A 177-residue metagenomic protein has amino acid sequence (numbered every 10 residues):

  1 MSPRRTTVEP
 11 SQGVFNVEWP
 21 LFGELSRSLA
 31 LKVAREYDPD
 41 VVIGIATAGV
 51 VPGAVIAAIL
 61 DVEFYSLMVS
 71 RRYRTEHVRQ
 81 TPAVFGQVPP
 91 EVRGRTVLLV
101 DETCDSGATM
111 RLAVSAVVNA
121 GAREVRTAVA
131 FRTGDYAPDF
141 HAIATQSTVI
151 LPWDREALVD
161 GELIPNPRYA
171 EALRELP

Functional and structural regions predicted by a protein language model:
M1-P39: Active-site-facing substrate-recognition patch
S2-N16, V88-C104, Q146: Mobile, glycine- and charge-enriched loop segments and immediately flanking short secondary-structure elements within
S2-S11, L67, S115-P177: PRPP-dependent phosphoribosyltransferase catalytic core
R35-D38, E91-R93, G121: Glycine-rich phosphate-binding loop signature in dinucleotide/nucleotide-binding domains
D38-A46: Short glycine-rich phosphate-binding loop at a beta-alpha junction
V41, Y65, L98, R126-A128: A structural signal for isolated positions on well-ordered beta-strands in alpha/beta enzyme cores
A58-V97, S106-S115: Short, glycine/charge-rich flexible loops or terminal/linker lids adjacent to PRPP-binding catalytic cores
